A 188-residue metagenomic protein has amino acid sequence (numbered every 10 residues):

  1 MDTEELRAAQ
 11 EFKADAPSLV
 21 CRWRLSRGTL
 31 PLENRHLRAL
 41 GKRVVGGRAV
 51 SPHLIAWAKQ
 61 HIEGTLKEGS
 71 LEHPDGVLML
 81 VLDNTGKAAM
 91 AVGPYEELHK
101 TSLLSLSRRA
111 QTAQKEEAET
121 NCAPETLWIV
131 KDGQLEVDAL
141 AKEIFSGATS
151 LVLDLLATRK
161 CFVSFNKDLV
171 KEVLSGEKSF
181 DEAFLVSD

Functional and structural regions predicted by a protein language model:
M1-D132, A141, F145, V152-D188: Conserved alpha/beta cores of soluble small-molecule-handling proteins
L135-E136: NTP/phosphate- and nucleic-acid-binding module
